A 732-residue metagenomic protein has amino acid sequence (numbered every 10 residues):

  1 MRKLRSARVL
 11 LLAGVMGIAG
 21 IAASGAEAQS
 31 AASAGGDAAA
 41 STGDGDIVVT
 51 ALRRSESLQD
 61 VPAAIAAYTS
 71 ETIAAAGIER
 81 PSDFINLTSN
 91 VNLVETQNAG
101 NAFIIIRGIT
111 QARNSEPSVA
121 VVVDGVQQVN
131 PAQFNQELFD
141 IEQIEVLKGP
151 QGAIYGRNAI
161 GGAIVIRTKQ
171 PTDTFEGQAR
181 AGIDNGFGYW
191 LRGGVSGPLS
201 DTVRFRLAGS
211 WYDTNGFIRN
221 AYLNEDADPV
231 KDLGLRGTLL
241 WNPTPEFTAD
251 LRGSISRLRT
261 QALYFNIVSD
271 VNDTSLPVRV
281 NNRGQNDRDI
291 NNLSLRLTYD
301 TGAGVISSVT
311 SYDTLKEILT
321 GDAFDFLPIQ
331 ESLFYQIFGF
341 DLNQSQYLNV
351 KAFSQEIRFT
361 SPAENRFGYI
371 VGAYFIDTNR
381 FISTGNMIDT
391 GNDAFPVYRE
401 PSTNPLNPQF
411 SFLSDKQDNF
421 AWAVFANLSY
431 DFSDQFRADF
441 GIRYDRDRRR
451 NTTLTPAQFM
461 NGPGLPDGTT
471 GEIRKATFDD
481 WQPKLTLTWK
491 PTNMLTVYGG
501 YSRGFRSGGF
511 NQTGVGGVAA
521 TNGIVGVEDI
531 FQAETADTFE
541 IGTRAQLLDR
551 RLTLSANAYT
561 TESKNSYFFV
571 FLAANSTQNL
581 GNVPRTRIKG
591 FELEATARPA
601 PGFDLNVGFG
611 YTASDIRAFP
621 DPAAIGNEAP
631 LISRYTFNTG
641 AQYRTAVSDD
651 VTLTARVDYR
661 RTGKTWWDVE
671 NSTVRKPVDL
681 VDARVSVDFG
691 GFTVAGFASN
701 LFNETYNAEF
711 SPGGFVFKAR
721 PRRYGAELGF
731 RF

Functional and structural regions predicted by a protein language model:
M1-T88, S196, P245-E246, D682: N-terminal Sec signal peptide and the immediately downstream disordered periplasmic leader that contains the TonB box
A31, T50, S82, N86-V126: Extracytoplasmic beta-strand/coil segments of soluble accessory domains associated with Gram-negative outer-membrane
P81-F84, I104-G108, V122, V146 (+3 more regions): N-terminal periplasmic accessory domains that precede and gate Gram-negative outer-membrane beta-barrel machines
S118, D124-P150: Short acidic/polar hinge/loop motifs at secondary-structure boundaries that mediate gating or recognition
E176-Q178, I183-T214, I218-Q261, D289-L295 (+5 more regions): Transmembrane beta-barrel wall of Gram-negative outer-membrane proteins
R296-A323, K490, T496-S502, R506 (+4 more regions): Membrane-embedded beta-barrel scaffold of Gram-negative outer-membrane proteins
Y369-I370, T553-S555, T560-E562, G581-D668 (+1 more regions): Gram-negative outer-membrane beta-barrel transporters
R660-D668, S686-F732: C-terminal beta-signal and adjacent terminal beta-strands/loops of Gram-negative outer-membrane beta-barrel proteins
